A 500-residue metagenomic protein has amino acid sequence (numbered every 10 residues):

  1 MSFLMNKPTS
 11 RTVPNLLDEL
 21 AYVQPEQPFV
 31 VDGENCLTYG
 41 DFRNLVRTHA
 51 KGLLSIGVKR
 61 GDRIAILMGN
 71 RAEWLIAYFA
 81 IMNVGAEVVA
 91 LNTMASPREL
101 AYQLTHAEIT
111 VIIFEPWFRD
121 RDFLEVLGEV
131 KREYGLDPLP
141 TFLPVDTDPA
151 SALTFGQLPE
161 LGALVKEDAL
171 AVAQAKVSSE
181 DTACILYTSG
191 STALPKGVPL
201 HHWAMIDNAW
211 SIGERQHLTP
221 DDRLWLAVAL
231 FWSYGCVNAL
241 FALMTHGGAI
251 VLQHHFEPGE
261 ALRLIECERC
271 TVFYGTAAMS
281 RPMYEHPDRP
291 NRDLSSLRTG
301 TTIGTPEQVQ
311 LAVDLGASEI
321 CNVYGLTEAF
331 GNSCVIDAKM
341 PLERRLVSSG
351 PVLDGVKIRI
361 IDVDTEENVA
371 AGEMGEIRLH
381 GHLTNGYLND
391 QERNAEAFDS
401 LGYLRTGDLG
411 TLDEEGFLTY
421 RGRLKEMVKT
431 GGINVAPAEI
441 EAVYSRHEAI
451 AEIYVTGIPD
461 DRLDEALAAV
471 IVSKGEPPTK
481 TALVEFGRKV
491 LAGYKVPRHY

Functional and structural regions predicted by a protein language model:
T9, E26-R71, L75-F79, S96-A101 (+2 more regions): Conserved AMP-binding/adenylate-forming core of the ANL superfamily
S10, E26, P144-T147, S151-L153 (+3 more regions): Conserved pre-ATP/AMP-binding loop-to-beta segment of ANL
T38-G40, K176, A183-D207: Conserved AMP-binding A3 loop
S55-I56, V84-P159, N291, S473-E476: Structural core segment of the AMP-binding/adenylate-forming
A95-T105, I112-F114, R378-G381, N385-G386 (+2 more regions): AMP-binding/adenylate-forming catalytic core of the ANL superfamily
E160, C267-G275, Y284-R345, K357: Gly/Ser/Thr-rich phosphate-binding loop
I206-L226, F231-T271, P282-H286: Conserved AMP-binding/adenylation subdomain of ANL enzymes
P351-G355, E367-A397, V435: Conserved ATP/PPi-binding loop(s) of AMP-dependent carboxylate-activating enzymes
